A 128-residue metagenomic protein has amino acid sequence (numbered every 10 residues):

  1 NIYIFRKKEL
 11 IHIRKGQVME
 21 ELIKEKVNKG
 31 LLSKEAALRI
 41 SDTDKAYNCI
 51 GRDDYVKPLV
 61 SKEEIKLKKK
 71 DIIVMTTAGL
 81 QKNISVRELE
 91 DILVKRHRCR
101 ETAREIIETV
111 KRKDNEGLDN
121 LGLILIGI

Functional and structural regions predicted by a protein language model:
N1-I2, E20, Q81-K82: Short, acidic Gly/Pro/Ser/Thr-rich loop/turn segments
N1-K7, I11-I13: Conserved catalytic micro-motifs used in adenylation/nucleotidyl-transfer and phosphoryl/amide- and methyl-transfer
I4-R6, L22-K26, S85-V86: A short, polar/proline- and glycine-enriched secondary-structure boundary/capping micro-motif
F5, L38, N115-G117: A generic structural signal for short, solvent-exposed coil/turn residues that cap or connect secondary-structure
K8, K15-V18, L89: Residue-level structural signal for beta-strand termini and adjacent loop
L10-I11, D44, I124: A broad, low-specificity signal marking well-ordered, structured residues that form hydrophobic/aromatic
R14-L67: Conserved, helical-rich catalytic subdomain that frames metal- and/or nucleotide-binding sites in enzyme alpha/beta
N48-G51, Y55-T76, L80-I128: C-terminal catalytic subdomain
